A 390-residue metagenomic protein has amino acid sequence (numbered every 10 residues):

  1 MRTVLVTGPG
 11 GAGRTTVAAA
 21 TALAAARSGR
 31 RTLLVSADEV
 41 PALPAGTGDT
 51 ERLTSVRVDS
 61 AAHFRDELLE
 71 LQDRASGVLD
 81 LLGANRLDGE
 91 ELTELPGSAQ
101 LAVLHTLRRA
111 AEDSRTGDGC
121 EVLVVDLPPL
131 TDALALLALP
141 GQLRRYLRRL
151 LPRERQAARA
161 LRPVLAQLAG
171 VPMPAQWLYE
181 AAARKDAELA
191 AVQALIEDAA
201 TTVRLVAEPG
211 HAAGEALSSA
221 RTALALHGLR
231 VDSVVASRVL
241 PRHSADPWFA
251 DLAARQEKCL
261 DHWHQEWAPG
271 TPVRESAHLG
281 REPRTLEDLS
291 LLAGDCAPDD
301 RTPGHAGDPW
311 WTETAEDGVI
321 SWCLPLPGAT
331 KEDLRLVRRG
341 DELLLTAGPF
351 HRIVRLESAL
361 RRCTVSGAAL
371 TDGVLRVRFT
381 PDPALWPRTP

Functional and structural regions predicted by a protein language model:
M1-V4, R27-S28, R378, D382-P390: Actinobacteria-biased recognition of intrinsically disordered, low-complexity terminal regions
R2-G8, R338, T364: Short, hydrophobic/glycine-enriched beta-strand segments
L5-A62, L123, L127-R145: Walker A/P-loop NTP-binding active-site region of P-loop NTPases, recognizing the glycine-rich GxxxxGKT/S
E39-E91, S98: P-loop NTPase motor core
E39-P41, A61-H63, P129-D132, P152 (+3 more regions): Conserved nucleotide-binding/hydrolysis micro-motifs of P-loop NTPases
L79-A212, A216-S219: Phosphate/Mg2+-binding loops and adjacent switch elements in nucleotide/diphosphate-handling enzyme cores
L161, L189-K331, G340-L344, G348-T364 (+1 more regions): C-terminal lobe/tail of nucleotide-utilizing enzymes
E316, V337-R339, T371-G373: Structural motif
